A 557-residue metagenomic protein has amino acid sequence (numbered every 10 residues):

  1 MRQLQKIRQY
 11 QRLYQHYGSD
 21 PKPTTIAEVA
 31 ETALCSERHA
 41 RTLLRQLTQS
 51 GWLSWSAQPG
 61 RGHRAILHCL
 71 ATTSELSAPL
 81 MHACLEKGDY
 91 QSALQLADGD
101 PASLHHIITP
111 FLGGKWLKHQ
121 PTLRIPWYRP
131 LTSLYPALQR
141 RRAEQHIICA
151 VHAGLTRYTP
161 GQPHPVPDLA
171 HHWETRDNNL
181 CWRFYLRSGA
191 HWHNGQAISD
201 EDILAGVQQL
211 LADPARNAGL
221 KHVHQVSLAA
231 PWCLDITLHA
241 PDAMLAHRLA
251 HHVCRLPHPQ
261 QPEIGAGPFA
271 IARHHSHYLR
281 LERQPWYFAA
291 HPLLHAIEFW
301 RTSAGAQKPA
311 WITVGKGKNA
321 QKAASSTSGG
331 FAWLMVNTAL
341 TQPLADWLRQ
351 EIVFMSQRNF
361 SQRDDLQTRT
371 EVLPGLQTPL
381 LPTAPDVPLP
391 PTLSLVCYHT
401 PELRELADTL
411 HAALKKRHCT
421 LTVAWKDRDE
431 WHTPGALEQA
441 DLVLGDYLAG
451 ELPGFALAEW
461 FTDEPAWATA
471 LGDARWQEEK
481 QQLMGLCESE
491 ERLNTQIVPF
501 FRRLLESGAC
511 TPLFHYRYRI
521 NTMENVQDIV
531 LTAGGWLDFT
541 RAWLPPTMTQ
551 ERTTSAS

Functional and structural regions predicted by a protein language model:
G18-P21, R41-L43, R140-R142, H172-R216: Aromatic- and charge-enriched surface segment that lines or borders ligand/interaction sites
P21-A27, A33-H39, G51-A57, A384-D446: Ligand/substrate-recognition segments at binding pockets and active sites
T48, Q58, E351-P382, E405-T409 (+1 more regions): Detector for C-terminal structural segments
P126-T175: N-terminal lobe/hinge region of extracytoplasmic solute-binding protein
P130-E144, A246-H251, N521-T540: A structural "hinge/loop" feature
R216-Y278: Surface-exposed binding/hinge segments that line and control ligand-binding clefts or catalytic entry sites
E282-P285, S326-E351, M355, Q482: A bilobed periplasmic-binding-protein/Venus flytrap-type ligand-binding module shared by bacterial periplasmic
W286-A324: Ligand-site clamp/hinge motif
